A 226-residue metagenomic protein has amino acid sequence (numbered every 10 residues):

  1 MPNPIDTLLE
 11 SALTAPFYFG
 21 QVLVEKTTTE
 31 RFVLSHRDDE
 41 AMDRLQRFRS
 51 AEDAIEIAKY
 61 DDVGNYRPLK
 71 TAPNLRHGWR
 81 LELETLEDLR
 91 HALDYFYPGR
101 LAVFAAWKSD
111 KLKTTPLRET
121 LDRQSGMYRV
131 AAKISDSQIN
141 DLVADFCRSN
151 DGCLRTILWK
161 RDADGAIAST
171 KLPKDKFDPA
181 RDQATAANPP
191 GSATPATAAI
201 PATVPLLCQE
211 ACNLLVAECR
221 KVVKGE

Functional and structural regions predicted by a protein language model:
M1-E226: Acidic, polar-rich N-terminal leader regions of halophilic archaeal proteins
